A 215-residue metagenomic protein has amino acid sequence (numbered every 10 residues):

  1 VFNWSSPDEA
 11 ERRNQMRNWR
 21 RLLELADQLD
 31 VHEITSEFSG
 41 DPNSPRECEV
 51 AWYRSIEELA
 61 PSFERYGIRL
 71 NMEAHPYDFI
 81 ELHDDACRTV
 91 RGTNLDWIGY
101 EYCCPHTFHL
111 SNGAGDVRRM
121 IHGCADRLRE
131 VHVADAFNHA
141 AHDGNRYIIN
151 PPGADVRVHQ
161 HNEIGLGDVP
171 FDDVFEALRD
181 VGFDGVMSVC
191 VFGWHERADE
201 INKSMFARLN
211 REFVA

Functional and structural regions predicted by a protein language model:
V1, P45, M72-H75, V117 (+2 more regions): Residues at structural and domain junctions
V1-F2, E37-G40, D135, V191-F192: Short loop/turn segments at strand-loop or loop-helix junctions that form parts of catalytic or ligand-binding pockets
W4-Y102, H109: Active-site acidic/histidine proton-transfer and metal-coordination neighborhood in alpha/beta enzyme cores
D30-H32, E57, I80-A215: Histidine-acidic metal/acid-base catalytic patches
